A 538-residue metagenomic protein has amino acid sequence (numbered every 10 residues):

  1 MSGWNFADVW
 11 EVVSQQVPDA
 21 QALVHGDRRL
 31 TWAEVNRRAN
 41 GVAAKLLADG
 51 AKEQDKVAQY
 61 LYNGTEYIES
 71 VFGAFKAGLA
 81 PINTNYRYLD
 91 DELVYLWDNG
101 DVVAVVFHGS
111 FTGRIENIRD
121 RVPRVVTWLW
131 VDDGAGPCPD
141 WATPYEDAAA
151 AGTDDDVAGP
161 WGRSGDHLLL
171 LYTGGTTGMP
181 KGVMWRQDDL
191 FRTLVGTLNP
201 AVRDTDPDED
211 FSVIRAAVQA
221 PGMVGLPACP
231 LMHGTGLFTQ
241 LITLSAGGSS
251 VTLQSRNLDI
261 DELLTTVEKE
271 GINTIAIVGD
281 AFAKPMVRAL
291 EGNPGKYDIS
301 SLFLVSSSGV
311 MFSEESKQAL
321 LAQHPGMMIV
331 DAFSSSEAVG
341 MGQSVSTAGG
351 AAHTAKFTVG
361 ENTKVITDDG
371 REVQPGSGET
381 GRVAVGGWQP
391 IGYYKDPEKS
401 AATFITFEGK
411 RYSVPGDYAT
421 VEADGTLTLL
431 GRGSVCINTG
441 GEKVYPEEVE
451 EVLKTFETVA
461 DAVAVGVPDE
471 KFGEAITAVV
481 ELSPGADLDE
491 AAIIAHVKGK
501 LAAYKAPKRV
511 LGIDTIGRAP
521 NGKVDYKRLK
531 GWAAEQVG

Functional and structural regions predicted by a protein language model:
S2, R28, A44-D91, K443: Conserved AMP-binding/adenylate-forming
T31-A33, L168-D204: Conserved AMP-binding A3 loop
A48-D49, L79-A150, P160, P484: Structural core segment of the AMP-binding/adenylate-forming
Y88-W97, V105-H108, E314, G387 (+7 more regions): AMP-binding/adenylate-forming catalytic core of the ANL superfamily
E146, S245-A246, I272-I277, R288-A352 (+3 more regions): Gly/Ser/Thr-rich phosphate-binding loop
A150-Y172, G178-M179, M184, R215-V224: Conserved pre-ATP/AMP-binding loop-to-beta segment of ANL
T193-A228, M232-T274, A289: Conserved AMP-binding/adenylation subdomain of ANL enzymes
K364-A384, E422-D424, A486-E490, D525: Conserved beta-loop-beta connector loops within the AMP-binding
